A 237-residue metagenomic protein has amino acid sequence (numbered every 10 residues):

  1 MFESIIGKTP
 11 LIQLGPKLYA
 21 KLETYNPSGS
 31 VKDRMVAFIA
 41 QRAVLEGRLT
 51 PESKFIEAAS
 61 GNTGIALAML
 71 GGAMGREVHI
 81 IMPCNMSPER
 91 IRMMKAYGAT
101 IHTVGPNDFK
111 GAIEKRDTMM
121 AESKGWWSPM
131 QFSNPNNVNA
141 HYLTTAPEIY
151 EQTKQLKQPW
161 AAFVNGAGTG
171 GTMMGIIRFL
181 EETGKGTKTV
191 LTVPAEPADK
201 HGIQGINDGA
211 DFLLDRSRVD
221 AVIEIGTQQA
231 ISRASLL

Functional and structural regions predicted by a protein language model:
M1-L237: PLP-dependent amino-acid enzyme catalytic core
